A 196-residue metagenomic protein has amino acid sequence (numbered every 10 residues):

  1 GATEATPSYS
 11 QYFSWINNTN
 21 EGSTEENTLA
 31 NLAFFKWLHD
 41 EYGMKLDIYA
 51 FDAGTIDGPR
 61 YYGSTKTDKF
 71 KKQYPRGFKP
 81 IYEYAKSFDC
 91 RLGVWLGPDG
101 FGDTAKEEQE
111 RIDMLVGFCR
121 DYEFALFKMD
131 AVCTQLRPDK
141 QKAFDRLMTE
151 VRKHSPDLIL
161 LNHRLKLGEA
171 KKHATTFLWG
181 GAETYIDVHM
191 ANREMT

Functional and structural regions predicted by a protein language model:
G1-T6: Beta-strand-rich recognition/accessory modules
S8-P138: Aromatic-lined carbohydrate-binding/catalytic grooves of carbohydrate-active enzymes
A85, C119-D121, D145-H154: Short, surface-exposed basic-aromatic patches at helix termini and helix-loop junctions that form
S87, G102-M114, K142, R152-T196: Glycan-recognition surfaces
L126, A131-T149, L158, R164-L165: P-loop NTPase motor core
